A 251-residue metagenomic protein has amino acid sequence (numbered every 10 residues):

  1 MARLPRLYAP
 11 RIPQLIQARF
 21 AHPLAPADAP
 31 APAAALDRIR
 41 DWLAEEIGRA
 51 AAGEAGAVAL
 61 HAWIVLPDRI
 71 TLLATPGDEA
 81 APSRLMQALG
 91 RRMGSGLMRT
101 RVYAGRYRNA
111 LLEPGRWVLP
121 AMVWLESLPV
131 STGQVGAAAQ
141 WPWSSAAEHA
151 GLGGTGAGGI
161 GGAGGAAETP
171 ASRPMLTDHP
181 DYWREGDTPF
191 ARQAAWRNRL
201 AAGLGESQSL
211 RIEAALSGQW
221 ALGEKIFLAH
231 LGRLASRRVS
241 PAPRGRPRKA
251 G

Functional and structural regions predicted by a protein language model:
M1-D68, P76-G251: Short Pro-Cys-Gly-centered "Cys-loop" motif that presents a nucleophilic cysteine in a tight turn
T71: Conserved G/P- and acidic residue-centered "switch" motifs that form tight phosphate/ATP-binding loops in soluble
